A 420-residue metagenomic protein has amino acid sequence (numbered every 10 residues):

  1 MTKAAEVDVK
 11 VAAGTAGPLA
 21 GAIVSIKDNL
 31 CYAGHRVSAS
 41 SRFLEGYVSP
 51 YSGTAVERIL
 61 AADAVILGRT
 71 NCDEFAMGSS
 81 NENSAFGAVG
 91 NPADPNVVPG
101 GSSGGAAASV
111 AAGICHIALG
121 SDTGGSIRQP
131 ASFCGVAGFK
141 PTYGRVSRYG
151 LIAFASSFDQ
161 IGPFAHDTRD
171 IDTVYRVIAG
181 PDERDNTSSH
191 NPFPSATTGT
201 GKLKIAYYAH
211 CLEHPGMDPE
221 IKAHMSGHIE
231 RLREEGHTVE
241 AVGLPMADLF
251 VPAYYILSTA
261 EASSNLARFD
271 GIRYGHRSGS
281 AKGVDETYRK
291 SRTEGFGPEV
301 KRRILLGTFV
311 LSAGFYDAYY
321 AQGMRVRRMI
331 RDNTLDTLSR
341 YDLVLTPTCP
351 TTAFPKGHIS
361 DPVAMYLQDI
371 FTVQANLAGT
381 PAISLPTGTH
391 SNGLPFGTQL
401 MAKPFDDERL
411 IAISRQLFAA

Functional and structural regions predicted by a protein language model:
M1-V48, S52, F75-G78, T198 (+4 more regions): Short, well-ordered alpha-helical
L19-A39, G199-Y208, A260-R328, P381-P395: Short helix-loop capping/hinge segments that flank enzyme active sites or metal/cofactor-binding pockets
R42, G46, S188, G279 (+4 more regions): Short, surface-exposed loop/helix-turn segments at secondary-structure junctions that function as lids/hinges flanking
R42-P50, G87-S102, Q368: Short pre-catalytic strand/loop immediately N-terminal to key active-site residues, enriched for Gly-Thr
V48, T54, P95-A107, S121 (+2 more regions): Gly/Ser-rich catalytic serine loop of serine hydrolases
E57, A112-I117, T123-P215, S226-T238 (+3 more regions): Structural helix-boundary/capping segments
I66-N81: Flexible, gly/ser-rich surface segments that form the specificity/activation loops bordering the active-site cleft
